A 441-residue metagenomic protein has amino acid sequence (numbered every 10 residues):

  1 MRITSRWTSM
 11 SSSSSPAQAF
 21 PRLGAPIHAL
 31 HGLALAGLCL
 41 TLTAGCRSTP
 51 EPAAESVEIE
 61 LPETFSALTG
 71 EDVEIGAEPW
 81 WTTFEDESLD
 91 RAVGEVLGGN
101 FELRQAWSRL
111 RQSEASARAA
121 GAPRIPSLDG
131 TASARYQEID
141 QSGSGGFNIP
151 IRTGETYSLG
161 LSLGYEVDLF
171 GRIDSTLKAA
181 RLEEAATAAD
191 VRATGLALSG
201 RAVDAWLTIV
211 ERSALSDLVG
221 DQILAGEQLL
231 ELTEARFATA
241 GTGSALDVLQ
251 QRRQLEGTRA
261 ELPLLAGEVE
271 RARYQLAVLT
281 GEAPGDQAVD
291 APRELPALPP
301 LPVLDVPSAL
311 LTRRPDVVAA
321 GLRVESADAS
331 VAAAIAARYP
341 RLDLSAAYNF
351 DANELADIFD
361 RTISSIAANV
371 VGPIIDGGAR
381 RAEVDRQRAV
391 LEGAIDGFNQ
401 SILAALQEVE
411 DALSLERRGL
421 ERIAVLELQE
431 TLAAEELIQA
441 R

Functional and structural regions predicted by a protein language model:
M10-P16, F20, A25, L30-G98 (+4 more regions): Terminal intrinsically disordered/low-complexity segments used for targeting and assembly
P79, E85-E87, A92, G99 (+4 more regions): Small/polar-residue-enriched beta-strand and adjacent coil segments characteristic of outer-membrane beta-barrel
Q105-A120, T194, L198-D221, Q228-L230 (+6 more regions): Amphipathic alpha-helical coiled-coil segments
A240-G241: Glycine-focused motif/segment detector
T258-A266: Amphipathic alpha-helical coiled-coil segments
